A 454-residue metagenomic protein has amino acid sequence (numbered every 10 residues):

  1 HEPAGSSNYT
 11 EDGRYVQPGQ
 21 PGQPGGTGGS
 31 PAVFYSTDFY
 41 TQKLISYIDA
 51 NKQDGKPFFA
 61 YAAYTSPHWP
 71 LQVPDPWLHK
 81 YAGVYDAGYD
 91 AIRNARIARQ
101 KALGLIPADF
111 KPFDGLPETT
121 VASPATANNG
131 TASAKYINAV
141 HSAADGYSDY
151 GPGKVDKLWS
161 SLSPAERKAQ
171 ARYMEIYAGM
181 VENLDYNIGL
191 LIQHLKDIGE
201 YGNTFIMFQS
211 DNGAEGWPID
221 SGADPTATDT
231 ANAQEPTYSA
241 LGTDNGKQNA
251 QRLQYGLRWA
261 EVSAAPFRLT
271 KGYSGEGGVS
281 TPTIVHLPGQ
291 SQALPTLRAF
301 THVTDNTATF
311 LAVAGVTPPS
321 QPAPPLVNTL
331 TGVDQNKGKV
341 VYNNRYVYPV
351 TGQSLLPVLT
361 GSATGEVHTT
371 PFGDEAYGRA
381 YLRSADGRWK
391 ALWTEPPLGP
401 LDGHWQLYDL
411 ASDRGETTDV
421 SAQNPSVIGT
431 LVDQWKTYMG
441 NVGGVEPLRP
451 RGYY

Functional and structural regions predicted by a protein language model:
H1-A82, A87, A95, K101 (+1 more regions): Formylglycine-dependent
H1-D12, Q20, Y61-A63, P70-K80 (+6 more regions): Short, solvent-exposed loop/turn and secondary-structure capping segments
L44, F58-Y64, Y177, V181-L184 (+6 more regions): Beta-strand elements within well-structured catalytic alpha/beta cores of enzymes that handle phosphate/sulfate esters
Q53-A60, E200-I206, E366-H368, S384-W389: Loop/turn elements at helix/coil->beta-strand transitions in domains of secreted/extracellular proteins
K56-F58, I106, F110-A144, N183-D224 (+1 more regions): Metal-dependent active-site segment of extracytoplasmic phospho-/sulfohydrolases and closely related
Q72-V73, Q193-H286: Histidine-centered active-site microenvironments of extracellular/periplasmic hydrolases and transferases
P112-P152, S161-R167, P396-W405, L410-Y454: Long, internal low-complexity/basic segments
N249-G278, Q290-L410, V442: C-terminal cap/loop subdomain of S1 sulfatases and analogous C-terminal strand-loop tails that border
